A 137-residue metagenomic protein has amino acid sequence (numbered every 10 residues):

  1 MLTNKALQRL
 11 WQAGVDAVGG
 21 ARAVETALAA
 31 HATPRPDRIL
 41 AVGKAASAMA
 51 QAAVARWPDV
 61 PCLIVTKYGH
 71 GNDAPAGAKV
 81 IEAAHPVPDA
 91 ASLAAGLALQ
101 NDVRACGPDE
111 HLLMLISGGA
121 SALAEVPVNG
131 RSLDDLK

Functional and structural regions predicted by a protein language model:
M1-K137: N-terminal loops that bind phosphate or other acidic moieties and the adjacent beta-alpha structural core
